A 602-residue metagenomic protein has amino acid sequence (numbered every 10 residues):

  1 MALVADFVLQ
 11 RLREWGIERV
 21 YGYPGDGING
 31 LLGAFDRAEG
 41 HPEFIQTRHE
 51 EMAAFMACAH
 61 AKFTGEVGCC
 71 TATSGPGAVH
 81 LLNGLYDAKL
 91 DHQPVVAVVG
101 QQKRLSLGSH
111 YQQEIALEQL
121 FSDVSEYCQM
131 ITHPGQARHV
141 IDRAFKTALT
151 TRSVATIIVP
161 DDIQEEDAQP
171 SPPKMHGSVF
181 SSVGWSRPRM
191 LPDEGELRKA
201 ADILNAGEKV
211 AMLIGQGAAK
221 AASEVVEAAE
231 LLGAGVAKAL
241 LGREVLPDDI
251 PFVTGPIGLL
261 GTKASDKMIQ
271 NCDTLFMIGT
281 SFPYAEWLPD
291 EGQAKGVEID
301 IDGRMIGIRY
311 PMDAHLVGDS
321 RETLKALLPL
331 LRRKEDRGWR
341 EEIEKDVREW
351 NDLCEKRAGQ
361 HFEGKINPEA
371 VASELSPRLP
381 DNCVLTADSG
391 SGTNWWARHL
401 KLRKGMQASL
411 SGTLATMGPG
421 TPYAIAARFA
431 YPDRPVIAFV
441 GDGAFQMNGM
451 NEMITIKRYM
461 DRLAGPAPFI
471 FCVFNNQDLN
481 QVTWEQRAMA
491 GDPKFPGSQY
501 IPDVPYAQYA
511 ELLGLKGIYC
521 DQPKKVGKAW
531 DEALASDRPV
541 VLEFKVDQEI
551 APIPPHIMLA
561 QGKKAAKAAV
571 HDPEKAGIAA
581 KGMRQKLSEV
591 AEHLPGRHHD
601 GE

Functional and structural regions predicted by a protein language model:
M1-G338, R378-D381, P435, M460-F471 (+2 more regions): N-terminal alpha/beta PP-like core and its mobile active-site loop of ThDP/TPP-dependent enzymes
A5-V8, R13-E18, D26, L31-D36 (+1 more regions): Active-site diphosphate/adenylate-binding microenvironment
Y23-D26, F44-F55, C70-P76, T132-P134 (+6 more regions): Active-site nucleophile and cofactor-binding loops and adjacent substrate-binding regions of central metabolic enzymes
G33, C58, Q119, V226 (+5 more regions): Active-site phosphate/pyrophosphate- and oxyanion-stabilizing loops and adjacent acidic/basic residues in soluble
V98, S106-Q113, G307-R309, H315-V317 (+3 more regions): Thiamine diphosphate
V154-T156, G215, K334-W350, G364 (+1 more regions): Flexible, glycine/charged-enriched surface loops at secondary-structure junctions
I158-V159, T386-D388, E543: Short beta-strand segments
P160-D162, G390, D547: Active-site beta-loop-alpha junctions enriched in small/polar residues
